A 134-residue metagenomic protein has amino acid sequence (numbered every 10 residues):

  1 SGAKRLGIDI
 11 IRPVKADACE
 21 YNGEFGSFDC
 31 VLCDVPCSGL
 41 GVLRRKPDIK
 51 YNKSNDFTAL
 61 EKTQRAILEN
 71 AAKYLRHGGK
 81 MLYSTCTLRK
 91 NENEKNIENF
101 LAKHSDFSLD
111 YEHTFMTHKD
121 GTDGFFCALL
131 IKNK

Functional and structural regions predicted by a protein language model:
S1-K134: S-adenosylmethionine
